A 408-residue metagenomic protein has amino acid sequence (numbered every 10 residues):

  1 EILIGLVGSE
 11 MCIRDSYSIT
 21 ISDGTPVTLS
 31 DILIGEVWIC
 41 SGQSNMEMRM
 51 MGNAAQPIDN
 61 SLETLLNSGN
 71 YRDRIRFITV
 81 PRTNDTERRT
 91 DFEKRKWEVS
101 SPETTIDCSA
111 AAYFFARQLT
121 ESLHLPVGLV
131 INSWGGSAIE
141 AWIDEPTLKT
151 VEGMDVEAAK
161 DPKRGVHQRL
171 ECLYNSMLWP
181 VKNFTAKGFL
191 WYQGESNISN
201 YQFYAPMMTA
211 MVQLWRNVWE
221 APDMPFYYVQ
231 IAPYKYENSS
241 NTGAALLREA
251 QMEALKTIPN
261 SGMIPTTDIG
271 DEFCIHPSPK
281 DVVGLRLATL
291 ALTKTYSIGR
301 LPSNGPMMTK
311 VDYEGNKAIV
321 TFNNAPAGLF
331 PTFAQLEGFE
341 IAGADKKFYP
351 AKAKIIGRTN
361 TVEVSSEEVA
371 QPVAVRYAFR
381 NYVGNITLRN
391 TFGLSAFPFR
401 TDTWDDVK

Functional and structural regions predicted by a protein language model:
E1-G8, I13: Single conserved hydrophobic/aromatic residue that forms the stacking wall/gate of nucleotide- or nucleobase-binding
R14-G24, P372-R380: Short, aromatic- and glycine-rich surface loops/edge beta-strands on solvent-exposed regions
T20-G69, Y382-K408: Glycine/proline-rich low-complexity spacer/linker segments in large multi-domain proteins
G35-V37, R72-R74, L123-G128, F184-G188 (+2 more regions): Loop/turn elements at helix/coil->beta-strand transitions in domains of secreted/extracellular proteins
A54-S101, L123-R164, Q168-L173: Surface-exposed loop and adjacent secondary-structure segments within mature catalytic domains
H167-P180, P206-L214, T242-M252: Alpha-helical scaffolding within the catalytic cores of extracellular/periplasmic polymer-degrading hydrolases
V282, T293-A334: Surface beta-strand/loop "capping" patches
A325-K408: C-terminal beta-sandwich/jelly-roll accessory domains of carbohydrate-active enzymes
